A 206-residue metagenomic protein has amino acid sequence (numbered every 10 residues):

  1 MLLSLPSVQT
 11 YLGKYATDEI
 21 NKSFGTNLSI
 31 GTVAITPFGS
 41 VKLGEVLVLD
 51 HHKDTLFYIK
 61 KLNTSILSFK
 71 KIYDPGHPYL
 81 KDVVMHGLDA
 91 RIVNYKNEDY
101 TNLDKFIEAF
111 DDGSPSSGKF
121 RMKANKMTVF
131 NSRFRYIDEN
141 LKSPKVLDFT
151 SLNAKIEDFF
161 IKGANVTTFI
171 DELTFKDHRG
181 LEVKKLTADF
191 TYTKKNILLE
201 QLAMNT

Functional and structural regions predicted by a protein language model:
M1, N196-L199, A203-T206: Short, intrinsically disordered, charge-balanced linker/junction segments flanking boundaries in proteins
M1-S23: N-terminal type II signal-anchor transmembrane helix that functions as the membrane-insertion/stop-transfer segment
S23, H52-I66, L80, N140-A154 (+2 more regions): Amphipathic hydrophobic-ligand
G25-I30: A short, amphipathic edge element
T32-D99, D112-I137, K155-T167, L198-L202: Flexible beta-edge/linker motif
K96-K105, K185: Flexible, surface-exposed loop regions and adjacent strand-edge segments of Gram-negative outer-membrane beta-barrel
N102-D112, L141-F160: Short, surface-exposed polybasic-and-hydrophobic patches located at secondary-structure transitions
P115, F120, D177-T187: Right-handed parallel beta-helix
